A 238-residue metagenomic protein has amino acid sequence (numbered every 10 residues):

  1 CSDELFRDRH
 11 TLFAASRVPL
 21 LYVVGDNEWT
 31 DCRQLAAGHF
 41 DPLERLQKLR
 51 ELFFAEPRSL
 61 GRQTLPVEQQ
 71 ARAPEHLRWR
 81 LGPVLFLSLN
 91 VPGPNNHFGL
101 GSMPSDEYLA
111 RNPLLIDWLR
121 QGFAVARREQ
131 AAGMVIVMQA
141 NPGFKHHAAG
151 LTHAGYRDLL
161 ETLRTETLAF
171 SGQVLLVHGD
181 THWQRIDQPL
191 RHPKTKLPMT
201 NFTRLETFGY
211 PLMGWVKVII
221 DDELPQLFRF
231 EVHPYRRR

Functional and structural regions predicted by a protein language model:
C1, R33-D41, K145-G155: Short, flexible/disordered intra-domain loops and linkers
C1-L5, A131: N-terminal active-site segment of His-dependent metallophosphoesterases
E4-L114, L190-D221: Extended active-site neighborhood of metal-dependent phosphoesterases/phosphodiesterases
L87, S102-L190: His/acidic metal-ligating clusters that form di-metal
E129, P211-M213, P225: A cross-taxa feature marking solvent-exposed loop/turn segments within ectodomains of secreted and single-pass membrane
A132, G172, T200-N201, Q226: Residue-level signal for beta-strand positions within conserved beta-sheet cores that form or flank
I219-R238: A short C-terminal boundary segment appended to hydrolase-like catalytic domains
